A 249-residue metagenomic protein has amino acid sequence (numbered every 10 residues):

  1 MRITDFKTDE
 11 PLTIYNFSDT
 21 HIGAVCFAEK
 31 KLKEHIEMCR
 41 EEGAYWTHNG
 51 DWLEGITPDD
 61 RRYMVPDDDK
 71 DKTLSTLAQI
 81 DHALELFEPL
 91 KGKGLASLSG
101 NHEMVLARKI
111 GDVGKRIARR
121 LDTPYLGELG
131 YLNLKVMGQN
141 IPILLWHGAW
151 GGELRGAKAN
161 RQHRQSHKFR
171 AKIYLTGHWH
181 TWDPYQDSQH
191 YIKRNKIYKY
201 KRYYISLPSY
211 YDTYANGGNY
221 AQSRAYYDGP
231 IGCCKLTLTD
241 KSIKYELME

Functional and structural regions predicted by a protein language model:
R2, P11-T13, N133, K235-T237 (+1 more regions): Ser/Thr- (and often Asn-) enriched beta-sheet segments in non-cytosolic proteins
R2-F17, I22-G127: Core catalytic region of metal-dependent phosphoesterases/phosphodiesterases, especially metallo-beta-lactamase-like
T4-Y15, Y131-L144, K199-R202: Beta-strand-turn-beta hairpins that frame and shape the catalytic cleft of phosphate-ester-processing enzymes
S18-A24, V136, H147-W150, P208: Short, flexible loop/turn elements at secondary-structure junctions
A44-G50, L77-D81, L126-Y131, K172-T181 (+1 more regions): Short C-terminal domain-edge/linker segments immediately following a structured domain
A107-A157: An acidic, phosphate/nucleotide-engaging active-site surface
N140-L144, A149-K241, Y245: Conserved beta-sheet core of the metallophosphoesterase superfamily
L247-E249: Secondary-structure transition/turn motif
